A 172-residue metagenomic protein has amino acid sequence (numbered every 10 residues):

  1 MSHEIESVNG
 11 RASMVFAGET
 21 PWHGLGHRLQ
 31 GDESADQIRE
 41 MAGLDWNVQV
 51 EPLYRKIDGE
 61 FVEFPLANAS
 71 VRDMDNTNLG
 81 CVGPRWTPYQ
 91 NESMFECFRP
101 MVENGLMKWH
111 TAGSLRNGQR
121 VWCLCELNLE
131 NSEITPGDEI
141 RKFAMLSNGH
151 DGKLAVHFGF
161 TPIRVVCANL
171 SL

Functional and structural regions predicted by a protein language model:
M1-C97, L106: Feature for intrinsically disordered/low-complexity regulatory segments and propeptides
S93-L172: Intrinsic disorder/low-complexity polar-acidic segments
